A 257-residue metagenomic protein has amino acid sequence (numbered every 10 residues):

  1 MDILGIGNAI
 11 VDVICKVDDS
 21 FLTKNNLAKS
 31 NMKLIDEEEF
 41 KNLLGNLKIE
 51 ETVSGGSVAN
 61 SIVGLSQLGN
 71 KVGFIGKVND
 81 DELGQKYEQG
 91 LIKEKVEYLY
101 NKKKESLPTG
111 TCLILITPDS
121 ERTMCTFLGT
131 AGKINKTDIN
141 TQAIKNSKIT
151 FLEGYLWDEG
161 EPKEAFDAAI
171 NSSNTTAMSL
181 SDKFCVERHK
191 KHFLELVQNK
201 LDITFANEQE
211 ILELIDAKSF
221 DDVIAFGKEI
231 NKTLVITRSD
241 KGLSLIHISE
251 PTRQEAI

Functional and structural regions predicted by a protein language model:
M1-I75, Q85: Glycine-rich phosphate/adenosyl-contacting loop at the front of the ribokinase-like
M1-L27, E50, Q85-K103, L107 (+1 more regions): Ribokinase/PfkB-type carbohydrate-kinase core domain
S61, L65, F74, L91 (+2 more regions): Hydrophobic/aromatic pocket-lining and membrane-interface residues
K77-N79: Alpha-helical transmembrane segments within multi-pass membrane transporters and channels
I246-E250, Q254-I257: Single conserved hydrophobic/aromatic residue that forms the stacking wall/gate of nucleotide- or nucleobase-binding
